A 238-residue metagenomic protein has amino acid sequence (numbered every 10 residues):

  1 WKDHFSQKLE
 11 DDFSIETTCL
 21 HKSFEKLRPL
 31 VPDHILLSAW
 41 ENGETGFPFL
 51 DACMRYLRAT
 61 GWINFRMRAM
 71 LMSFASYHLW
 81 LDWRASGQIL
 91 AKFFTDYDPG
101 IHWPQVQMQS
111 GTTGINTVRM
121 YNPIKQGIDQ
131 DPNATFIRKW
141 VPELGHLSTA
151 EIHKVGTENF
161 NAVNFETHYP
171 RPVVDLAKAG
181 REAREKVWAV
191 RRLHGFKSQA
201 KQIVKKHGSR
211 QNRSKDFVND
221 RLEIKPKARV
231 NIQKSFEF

Functional and structural regions predicted by a protein language model:
W1-F238: C-terminal catalytic domain of photolyase/cryptochrome flavoproteins, centering on the FAD-binding pocket
